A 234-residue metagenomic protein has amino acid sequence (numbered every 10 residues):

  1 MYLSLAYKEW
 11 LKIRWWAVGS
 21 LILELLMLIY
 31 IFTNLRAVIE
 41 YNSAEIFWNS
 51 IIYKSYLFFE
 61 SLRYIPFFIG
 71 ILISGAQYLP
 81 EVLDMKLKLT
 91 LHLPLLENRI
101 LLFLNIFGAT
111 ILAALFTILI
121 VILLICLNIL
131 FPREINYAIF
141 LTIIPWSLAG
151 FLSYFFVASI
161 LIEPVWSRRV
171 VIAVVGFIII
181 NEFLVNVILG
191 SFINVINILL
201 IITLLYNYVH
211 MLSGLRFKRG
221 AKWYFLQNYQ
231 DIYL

Functional and structural regions predicted by a protein language model:
M1-L5, E97-N98, F131-P132, L152: Juxtamembrane loop-helix boundary motifs flanking transmembrane segments in multi-pass membrane proteins
M1-Y64, I69, A76, P80 (+2 more regions): Hydrophobic alpha-helical transmembrane segments
L3, Y7, L11-G19, N98-L115: Alpha-helical transmembrane segments of multi-pass membrane proteins
E9, M85-K86, S159: Short, hydrophobic/aromatic alpha-helical segments in well-folded domains
E24, L83-L93, F131-A138: Short, charge-rich amphipathic segments
Y30-I39, S43-G70, G75-Q77, L102-W166: Secretory targeting signals
Y78-F107: Helix-loop-helix units of permease transmembrane domains in multi-pass membrane transporters, especially ABC
